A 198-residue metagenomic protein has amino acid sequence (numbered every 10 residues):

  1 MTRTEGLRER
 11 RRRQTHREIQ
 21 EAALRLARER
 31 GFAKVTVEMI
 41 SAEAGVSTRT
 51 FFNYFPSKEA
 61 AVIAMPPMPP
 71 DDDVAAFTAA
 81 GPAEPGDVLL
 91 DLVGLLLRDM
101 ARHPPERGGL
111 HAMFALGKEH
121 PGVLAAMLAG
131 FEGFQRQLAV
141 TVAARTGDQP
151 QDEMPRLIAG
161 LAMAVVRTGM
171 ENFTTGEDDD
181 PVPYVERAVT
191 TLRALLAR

Functional and structural regions predicted by a protein language model:
M1-R30, K34-E43, A75: Basic, helix-initiating cap at the start of DNA-binding domains
G6, G31-F32, F52-I63: HTH DNA-binding helix-turn interface
Q14, E59-P70: Alpha-helical DNA-contacting segments of helix-turn-helix folds
T15, V88, L92, L96 (+3 more regions): Hydrophobic/aromatic residues within well-ordered alpha-helical segments
R49: Key DNA-contact positions within bacterial/archaeal DNA-binding proteins
D73-M113: Hydrophobic alpha-helical connector segments
F114, P121-T146, E153-G160, T168: Amphipathic alpha-helical packing segments from all-alpha helical-bundle domains
V140, T175-R198: C-terminal peripheral helix-coil segments that are non-catalytic and often amphipathic
